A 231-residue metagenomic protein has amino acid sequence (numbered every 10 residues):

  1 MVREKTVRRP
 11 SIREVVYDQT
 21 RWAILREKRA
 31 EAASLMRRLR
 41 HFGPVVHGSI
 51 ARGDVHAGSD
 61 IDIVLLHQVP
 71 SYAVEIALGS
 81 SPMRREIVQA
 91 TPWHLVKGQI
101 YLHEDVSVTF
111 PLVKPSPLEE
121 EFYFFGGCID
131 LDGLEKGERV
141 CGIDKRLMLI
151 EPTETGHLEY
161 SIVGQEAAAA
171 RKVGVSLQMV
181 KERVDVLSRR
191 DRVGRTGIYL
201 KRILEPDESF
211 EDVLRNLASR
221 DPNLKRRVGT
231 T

Functional and structural regions predicted by a protein language model:
M1-V45, A51-G58, H67-T231: Catalytic core of pol beta-like nucleotidyltransferases
V64: Acidic/His-rich structured neighborhood in mature extracellular/periplasmic domains
